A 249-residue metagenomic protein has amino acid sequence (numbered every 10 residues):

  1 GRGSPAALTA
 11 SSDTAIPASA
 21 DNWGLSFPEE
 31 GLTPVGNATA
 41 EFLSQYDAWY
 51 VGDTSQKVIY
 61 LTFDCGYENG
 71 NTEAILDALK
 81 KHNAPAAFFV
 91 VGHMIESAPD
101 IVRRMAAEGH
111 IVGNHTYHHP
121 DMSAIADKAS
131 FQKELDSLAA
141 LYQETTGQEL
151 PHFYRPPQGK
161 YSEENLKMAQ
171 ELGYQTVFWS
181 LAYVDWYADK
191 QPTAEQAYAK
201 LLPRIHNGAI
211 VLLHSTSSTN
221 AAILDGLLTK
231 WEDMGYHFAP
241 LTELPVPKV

Functional and structural regions predicted by a protein language model:
G1-A7: Gram-positive cell-envelope targeting signals
S11-L25, T39-Y46, H115, Y161-Q175: Short, compositionally biased "basic patch" segments
W23-A126, S130, E134-Q143, L150-P151 (+1 more regions): Active-site beta->alpha N-cap acidic-glycine motif
A74, E96-S97, H119-V249: Catalytic domains of cell-wall/extracellular-matrix polysaccharide-remodeling enzymes, centered on de-N-acetylation
